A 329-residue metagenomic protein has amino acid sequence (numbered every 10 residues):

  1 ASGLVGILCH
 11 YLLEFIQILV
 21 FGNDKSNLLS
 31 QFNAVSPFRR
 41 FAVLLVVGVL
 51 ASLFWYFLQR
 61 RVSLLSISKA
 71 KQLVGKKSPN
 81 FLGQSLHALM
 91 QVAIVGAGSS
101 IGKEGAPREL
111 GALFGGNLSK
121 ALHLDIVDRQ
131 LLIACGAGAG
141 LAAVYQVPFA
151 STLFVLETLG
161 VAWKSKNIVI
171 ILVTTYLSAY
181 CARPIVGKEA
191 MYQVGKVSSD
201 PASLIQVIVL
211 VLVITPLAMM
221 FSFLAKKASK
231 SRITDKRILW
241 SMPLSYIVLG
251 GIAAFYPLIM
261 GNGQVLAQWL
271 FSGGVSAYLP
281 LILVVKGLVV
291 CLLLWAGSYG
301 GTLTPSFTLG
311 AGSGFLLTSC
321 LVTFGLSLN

Functional and structural regions predicted by a protein language model:
A1-N329: Alpha-helical transmembrane segments and immediately membrane-proximal extracytoplasmic
